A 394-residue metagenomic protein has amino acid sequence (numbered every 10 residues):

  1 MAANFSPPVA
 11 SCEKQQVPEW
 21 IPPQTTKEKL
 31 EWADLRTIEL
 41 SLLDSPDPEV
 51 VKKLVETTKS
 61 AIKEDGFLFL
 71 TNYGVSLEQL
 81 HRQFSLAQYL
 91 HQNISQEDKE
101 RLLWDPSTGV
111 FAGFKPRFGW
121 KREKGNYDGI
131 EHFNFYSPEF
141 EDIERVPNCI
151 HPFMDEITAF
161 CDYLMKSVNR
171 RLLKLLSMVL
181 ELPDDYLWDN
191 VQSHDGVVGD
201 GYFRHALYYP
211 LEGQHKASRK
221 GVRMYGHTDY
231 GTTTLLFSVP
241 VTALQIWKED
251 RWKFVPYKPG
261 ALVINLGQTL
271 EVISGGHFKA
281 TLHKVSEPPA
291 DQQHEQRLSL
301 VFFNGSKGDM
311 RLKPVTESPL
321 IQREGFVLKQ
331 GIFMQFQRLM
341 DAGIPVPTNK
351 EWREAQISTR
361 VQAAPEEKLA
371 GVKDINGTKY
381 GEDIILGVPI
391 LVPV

Functional and structural regions predicted by a protein language model:
M1-W120, N169-V394: C-terminal flanking tails of non-heme Fe-dependent oxygenases
E39, D128-N134, D142, D229 (+1 more regions): Acidic side chains
G109-E141: Internal, well-ordered alpha/beta segment that forms a basic, Gly-enriched binding/recognition surface
H132-I157: A short, charged helix-loop
I150-F160, E181-L187: Inter-helical turn/loop segments and adjacent helix faces that build the functional surface of alpha-helical bundle
F160-C161, L172: Short, Φ-rich (hydrophobic/aromatic) sequence segments
D162, K166: Predominantly the structural core of cysteine protease catalytic domains
